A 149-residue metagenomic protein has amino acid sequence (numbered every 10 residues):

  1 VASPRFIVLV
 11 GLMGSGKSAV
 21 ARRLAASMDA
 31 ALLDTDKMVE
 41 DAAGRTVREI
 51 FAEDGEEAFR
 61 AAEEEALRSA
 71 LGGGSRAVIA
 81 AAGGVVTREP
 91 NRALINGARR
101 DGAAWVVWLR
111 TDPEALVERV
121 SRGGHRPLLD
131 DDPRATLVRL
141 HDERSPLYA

Functional and structural regions predicted by a protein language model:
V1-P4, S27, W105, D142-A149: NTP-dependent small-molecule kinase module
S3-I7, G74-R76: Pre-Walker A (Motif I) flank of P-loop NTPase domains
I7, L33, W105-V107: Hydrophobic/aromatic beta-strand patches that form the interior of the parallel beta-sheet core in alpha/beta enzyme
L12-S15: P-loop (Walker A) phosphate-binding loop of NTP-binding proteins
S18: Walker A/P-loop
D34-N96, H125-R126, V138: ATP-dependent small-molecule kinase phosphotransfer cores that center on conserved nucleotide phosphate-binding segments
R100-P146: A glycine- and Lys/Arg-enriched "phosphate-lid" helix/loop adjacent to the NTP-binding pocket of small-molecule kinases
